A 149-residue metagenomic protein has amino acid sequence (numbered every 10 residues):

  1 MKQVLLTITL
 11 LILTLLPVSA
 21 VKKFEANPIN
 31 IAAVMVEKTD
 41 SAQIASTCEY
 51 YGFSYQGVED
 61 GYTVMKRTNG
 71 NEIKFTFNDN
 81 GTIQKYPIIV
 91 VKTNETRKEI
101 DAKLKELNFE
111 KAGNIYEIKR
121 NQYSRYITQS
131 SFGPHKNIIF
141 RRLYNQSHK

Functional and structural regions predicted by a protein language model:
V4-L16: Sec-dependent N-terminal signal peptides
V21-N78: N-terminal leader/targeting segments
Q56-G61, T68, N78-T82, E110-N114 (+1 more regions): Short, ordered beta-strand-loop transition motifs
I73-K119: Long, charged/polar, surface-exposed segments that mediate recognition or autoinhibition
P87-V90, I139-Y144: Beta-turn initiation residues at beta-strand->coil junctions
Y116-F140: Short, exposed beta-strand-loop hairpins at the edges of beta-sheets in extracellular/periplasmic proteins
S147-K149: Short, solvent-exposed mixed-charge patches
